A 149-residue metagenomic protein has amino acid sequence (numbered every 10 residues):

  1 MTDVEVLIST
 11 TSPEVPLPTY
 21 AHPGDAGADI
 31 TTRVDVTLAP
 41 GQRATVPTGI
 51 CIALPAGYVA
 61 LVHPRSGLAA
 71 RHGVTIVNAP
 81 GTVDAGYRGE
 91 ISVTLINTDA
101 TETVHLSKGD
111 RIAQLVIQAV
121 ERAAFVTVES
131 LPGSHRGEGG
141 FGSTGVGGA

Functional and structural regions predicted by a protein language model:
M1-A149: DUTPase catalytic domain/fold
